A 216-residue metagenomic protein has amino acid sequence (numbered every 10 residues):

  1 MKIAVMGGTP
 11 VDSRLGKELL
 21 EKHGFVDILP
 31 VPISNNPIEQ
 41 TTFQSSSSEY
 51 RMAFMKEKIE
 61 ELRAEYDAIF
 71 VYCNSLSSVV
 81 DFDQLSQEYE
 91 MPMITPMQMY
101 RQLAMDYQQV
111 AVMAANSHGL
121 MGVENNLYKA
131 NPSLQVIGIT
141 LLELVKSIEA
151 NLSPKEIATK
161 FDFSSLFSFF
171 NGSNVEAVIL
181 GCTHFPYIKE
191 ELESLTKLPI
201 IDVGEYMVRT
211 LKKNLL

Functional and structural regions predicted by a protein language model:
M1-L216: Non-catalytic structural scaffold of enzyme domains
